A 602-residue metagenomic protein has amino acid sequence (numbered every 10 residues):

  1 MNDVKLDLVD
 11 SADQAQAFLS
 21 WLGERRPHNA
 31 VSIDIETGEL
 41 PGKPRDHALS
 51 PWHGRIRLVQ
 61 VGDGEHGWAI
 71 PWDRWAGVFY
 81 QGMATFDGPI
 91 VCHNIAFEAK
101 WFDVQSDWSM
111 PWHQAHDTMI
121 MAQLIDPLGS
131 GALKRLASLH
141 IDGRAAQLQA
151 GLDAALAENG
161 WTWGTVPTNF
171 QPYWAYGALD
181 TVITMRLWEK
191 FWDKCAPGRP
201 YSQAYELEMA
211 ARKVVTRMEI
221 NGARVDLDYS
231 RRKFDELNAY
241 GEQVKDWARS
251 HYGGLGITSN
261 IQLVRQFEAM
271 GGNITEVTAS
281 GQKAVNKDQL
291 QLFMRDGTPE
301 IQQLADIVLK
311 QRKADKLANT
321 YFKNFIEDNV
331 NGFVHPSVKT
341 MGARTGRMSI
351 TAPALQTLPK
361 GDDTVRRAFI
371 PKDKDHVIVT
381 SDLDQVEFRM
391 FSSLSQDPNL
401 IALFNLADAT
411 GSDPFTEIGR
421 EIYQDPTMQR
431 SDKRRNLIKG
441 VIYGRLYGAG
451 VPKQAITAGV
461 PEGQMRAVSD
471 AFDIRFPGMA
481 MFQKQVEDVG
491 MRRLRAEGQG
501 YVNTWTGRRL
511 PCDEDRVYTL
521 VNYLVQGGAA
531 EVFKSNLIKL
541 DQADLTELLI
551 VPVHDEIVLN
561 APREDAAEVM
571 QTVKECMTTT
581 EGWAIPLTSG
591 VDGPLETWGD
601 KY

Functional and structural regions predicted by a protein language model:
M1-D10, A48-A196, L207-E208, A284 (+2 more regions): Active-site-proximal helix-loop-helix substrate-binding element of RNase H-like nuclease domains
M1-R45, H53, L156-G361, I370-V377 (+9 more regions): Conserved "right-hand" nucleotidyltransferase catalytic core of DNA-directed polymerases
L40-G42, A96-W108, Q123-I125, R265-G271 (+2 more regions): Short active-site loop/helix that positions an aromatic residue
Q60-E65, H140, S337-T427: Function-dense linear segments that define catalytic or interfacial modules in macromolecule-processing proteins
T216, I220, N273-T275, R295-T298 (+5 more regions): Conserved catalytic core of nucleic-acid polymerases
V558-P562: Short hydrophobic/aromatic beta-strand micro-patches that form the beta-sheet surface supporting nucleotide- or nucleic
V569-M577: Short amphipathic alpha-helices in soluble, non-transmembrane regions that often serve as interface/regulatory elements
T580-G593: Conserved short beta-strand edge segments in small beta-sheet-based binding/regulatory domains
